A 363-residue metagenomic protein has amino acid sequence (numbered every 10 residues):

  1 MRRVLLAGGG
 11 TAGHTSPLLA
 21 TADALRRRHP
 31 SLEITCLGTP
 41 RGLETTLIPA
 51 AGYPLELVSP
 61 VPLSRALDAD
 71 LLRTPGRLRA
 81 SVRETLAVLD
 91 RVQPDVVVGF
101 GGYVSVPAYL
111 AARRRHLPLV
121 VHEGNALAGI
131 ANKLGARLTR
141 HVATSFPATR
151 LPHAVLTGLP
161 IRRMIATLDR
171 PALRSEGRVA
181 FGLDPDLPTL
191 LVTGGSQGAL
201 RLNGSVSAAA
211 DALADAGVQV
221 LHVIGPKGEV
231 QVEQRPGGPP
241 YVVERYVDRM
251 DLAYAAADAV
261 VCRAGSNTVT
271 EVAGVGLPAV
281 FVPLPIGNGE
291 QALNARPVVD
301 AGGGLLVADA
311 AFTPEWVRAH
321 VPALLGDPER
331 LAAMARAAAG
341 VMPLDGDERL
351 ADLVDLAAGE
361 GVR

Functional and structural regions predicted by a protein language model:
R2-A12, S31-V82, A310: Conserved nucleotide-sugar phosphate-binding/catalytic loop shared by glycosyltransferases and other
H14-R26: Short amphipathic alpha-helix
G42, L47-P49, R170-V179, L183-C262 (+4 more regions): Donor-nucleotide binding loops and adjacent catalytic segments primarily of GT-B fold Leloir glycosyltransferases
E84-V97, S105-V120, K133-R137, H141: Glycosyltransferases and closely related glycan-assembly transferases that use nucleotide-activated donors
R113-S175: Active-site-proximal region of nucleotide-activated glycan assembly enzymes, centered on histidine/acidic-rich loops
R115, A255-D258, A273-V282, A301: Conserved donor-binding/catalytic loop of nucleotide-activated donor transferases
R330-L344: A short, well-ordered alpha-helix in the C-terminal region of glycosyltransferases
P343-R363: C-terminal alpha-helical cap of glycosyltransferases
